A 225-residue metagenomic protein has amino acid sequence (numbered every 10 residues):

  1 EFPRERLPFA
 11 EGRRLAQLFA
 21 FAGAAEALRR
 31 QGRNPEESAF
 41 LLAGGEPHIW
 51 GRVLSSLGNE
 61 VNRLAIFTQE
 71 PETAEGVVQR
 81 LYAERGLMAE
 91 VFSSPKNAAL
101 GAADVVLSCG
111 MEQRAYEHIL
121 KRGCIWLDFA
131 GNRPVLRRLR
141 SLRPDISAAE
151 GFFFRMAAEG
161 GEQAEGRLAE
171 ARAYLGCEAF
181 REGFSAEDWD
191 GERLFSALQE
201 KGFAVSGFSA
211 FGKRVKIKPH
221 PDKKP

Functional and structural regions predicted by a protein language model:
E1, W50, P71-V78, R114-Y116 (+1 more regions): Short, charged/polar "capping" segments at the starts of alpha-helices and the immediately preceding loops
F2-A10, G58-I66, Y82-V91, I125 (+1 more regions): Structural alpha-beta junctions
P8-A25: A glycine-rich, Thr/Ser-enriched phosphate-binding loop motif common to dinucleotide/cofactor-binding enzymes
R13-R14, G45, Q69, C109-M111 (+1 more regions): Fold-independent oxyanion-binding glycine-rich loops and adjacent beta-strand/coil segments at enzyme active sites
A22-R29, S196: Short glycine/serine- and small hydrophobic-enriched flexible loop segments
R30-K96: Glycine-rich phosphate/diphosphate-binding loop of Rossmann-like nucleotide-binding domains
L87-E159: Rossmann-like adenosine-cofactor binding region
G131-P225: Adenosine-phosphate binding glycine-rich loop
